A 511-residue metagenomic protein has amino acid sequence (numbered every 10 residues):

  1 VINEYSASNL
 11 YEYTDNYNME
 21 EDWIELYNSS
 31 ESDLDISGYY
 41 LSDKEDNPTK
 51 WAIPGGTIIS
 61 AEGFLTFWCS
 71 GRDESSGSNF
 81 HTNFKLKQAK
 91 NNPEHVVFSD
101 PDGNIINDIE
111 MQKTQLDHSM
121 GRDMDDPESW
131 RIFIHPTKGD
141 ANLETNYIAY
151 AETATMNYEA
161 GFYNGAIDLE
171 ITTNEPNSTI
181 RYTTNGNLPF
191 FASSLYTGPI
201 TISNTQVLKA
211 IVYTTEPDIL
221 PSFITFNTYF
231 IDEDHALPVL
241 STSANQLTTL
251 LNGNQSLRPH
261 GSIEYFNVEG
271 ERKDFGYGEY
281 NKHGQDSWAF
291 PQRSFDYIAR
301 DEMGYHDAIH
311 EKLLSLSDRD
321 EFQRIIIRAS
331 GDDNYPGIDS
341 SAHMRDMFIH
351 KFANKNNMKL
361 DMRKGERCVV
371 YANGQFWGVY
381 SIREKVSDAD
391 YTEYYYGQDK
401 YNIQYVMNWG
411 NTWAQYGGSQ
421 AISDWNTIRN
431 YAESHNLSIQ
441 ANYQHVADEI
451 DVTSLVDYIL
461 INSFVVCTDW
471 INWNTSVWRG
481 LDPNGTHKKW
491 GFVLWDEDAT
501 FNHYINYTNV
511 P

Functional and structural regions predicted by a protein language model:
V1-W130: Activation on beta-sandwich/Ig-like modules and their edge loops
Y5, I58-A61, F67, T114-Y280 (+1 more regions): Short, compositionally stereotyped local motifs that mark structural "simplifiers"
L10-L26, E74-Q88, E128-H135, L188-G198 (+5 more regions): Short, polar loop/linker segments at the starts of domains and inter-domain junctions
Y27, S42-K44, S99-P101, D123 (+5 more regions): Predominantly extracellular/luminal cell-surface or secreted proteins
G261-G270, S340, M344-K359: Zn2+-dependent metallopeptidase catalytic core
I309-A342, N373-W377, S381-C467, T486: ATP-dependent phospho-/nucleotidyl transfer catalytic cores
N356-V369: Short, well-structured beta-strand/strand-turn elements
G378-K385, D390-Y394, I471-P511: Catalytic activation segment of kinase domains across protein kinase-like and atypical kinase folds
